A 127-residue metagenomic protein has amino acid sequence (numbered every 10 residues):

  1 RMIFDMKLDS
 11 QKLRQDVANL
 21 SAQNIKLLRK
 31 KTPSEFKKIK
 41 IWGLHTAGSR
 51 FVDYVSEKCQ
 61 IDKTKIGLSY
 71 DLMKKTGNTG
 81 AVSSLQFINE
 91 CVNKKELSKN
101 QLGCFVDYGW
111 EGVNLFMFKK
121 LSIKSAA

Functional and structural regions predicted by a protein language model:
R1-L72, I123-A127: Hydrophobic pocket-lining "lid/loop/helix" segments that shape and contact the acyl-thioester
L20, N24, S83, F87-E90: Well-ordered alpha-helical segments embedded in enzymatic catalytic cores
H45-R50, A81, G109-G112: Gly/Ser/Thr-rich loops at beta-strand to alpha-helix junctions that form or flank small-molecule/cofactor-binding
K58, D62, T76, C91-S98: Hydrophobic alpha-helical segments
L72-S84: Active-site-adjacent helical/loop segments in soluble small-molecule enzymes
L85-A127: Conserved beta-strand-centric core segments of catalytic alpha/beta enzyme folds
